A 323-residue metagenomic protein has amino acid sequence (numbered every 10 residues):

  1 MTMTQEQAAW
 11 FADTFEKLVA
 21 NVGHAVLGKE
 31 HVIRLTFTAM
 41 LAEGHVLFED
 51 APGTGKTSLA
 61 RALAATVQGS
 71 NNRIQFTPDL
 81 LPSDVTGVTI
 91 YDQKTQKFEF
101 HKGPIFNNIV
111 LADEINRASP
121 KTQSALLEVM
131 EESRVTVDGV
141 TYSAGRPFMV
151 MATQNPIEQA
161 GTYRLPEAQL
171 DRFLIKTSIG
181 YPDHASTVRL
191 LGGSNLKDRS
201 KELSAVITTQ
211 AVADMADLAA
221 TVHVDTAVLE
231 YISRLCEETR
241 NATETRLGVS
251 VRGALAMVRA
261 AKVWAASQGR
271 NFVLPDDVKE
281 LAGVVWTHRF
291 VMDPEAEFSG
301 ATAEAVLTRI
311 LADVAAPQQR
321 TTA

Functional and structural regions predicted by a protein language model:
M1-T4, A9, N241-A323: C-terminal engagement/docking regions of AAA+ P-loop ATPases
A8-A51: Pre-Walker A (pre-P-loop) alpha-helix and adjacent loop at the N terminus of AAA/AAA+ ATPase modules, a conserved
R34-T38, Y91-L111, V140: Conserved alpha-helical scaffold flanking the Walker A/P-loop in AAA+ ATPase domains
M40-T77: Walker A/P-loop
D50, D113-E114, A125: Walker B catalytic acidic pair
A51, V85, T153: P-loop (Walker A) phosphate-binding loop of NTP-binding proteins
T66-K94: AAA+/P-loop NTPase substrate/partner-engagement loops
D92-K97, A118, T122, M130-V222 (+1 more regions): Canonical AAA+ ATPase core
